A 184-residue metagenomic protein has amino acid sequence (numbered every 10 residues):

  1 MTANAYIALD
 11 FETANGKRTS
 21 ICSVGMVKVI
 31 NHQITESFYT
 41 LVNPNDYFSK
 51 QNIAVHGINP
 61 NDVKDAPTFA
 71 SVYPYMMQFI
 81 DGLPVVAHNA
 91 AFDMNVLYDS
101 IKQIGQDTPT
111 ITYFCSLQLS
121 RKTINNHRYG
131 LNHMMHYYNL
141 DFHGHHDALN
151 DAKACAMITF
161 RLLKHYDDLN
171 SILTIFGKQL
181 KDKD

Functional and structural regions predicted by a protein language model:
M1-I111, N125-R128, N132-H146: Conserved non-catalytic scaffold segment of RNase H-like nuclease domains
M1-T2, I158-D184: Acidic two-metal-ion nuclease catalytic site recognized across multiple nuclease folds, prominently DnaQ/RNase D-T
N95, Q118, K153: Active-site phosphate/pyrophosphate-handling residues
T108-S120: Short, acidic/small-residue loops that bind anionic groups at enzyme active sites
Q118-R121, H136, M157-F160: Generic alpha-helical structural context detector
D147-F160: Acidic, divalent-metal-coordinating active-site segment for phosphoryl/phosphodiester hydrolysis, typified by short
